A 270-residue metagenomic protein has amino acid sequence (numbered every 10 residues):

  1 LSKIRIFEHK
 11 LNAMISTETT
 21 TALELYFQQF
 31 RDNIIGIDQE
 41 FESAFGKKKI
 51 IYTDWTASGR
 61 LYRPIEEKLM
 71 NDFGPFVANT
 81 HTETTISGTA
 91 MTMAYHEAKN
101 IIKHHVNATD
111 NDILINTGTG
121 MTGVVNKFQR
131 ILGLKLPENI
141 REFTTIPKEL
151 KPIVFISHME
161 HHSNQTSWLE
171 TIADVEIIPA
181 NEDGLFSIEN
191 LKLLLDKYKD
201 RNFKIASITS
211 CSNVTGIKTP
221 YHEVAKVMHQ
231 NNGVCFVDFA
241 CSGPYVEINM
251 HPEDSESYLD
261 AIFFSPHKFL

Functional and structural regions predicted by a protein language model:
S2-L270: Pyridoxal 5′-phosphate
